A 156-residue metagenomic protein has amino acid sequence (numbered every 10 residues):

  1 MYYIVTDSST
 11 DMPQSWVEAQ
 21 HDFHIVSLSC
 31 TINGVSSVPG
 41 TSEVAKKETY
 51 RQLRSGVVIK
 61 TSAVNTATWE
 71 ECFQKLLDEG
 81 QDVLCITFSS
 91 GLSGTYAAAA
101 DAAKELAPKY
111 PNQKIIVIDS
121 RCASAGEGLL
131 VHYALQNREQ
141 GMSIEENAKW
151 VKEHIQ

Functional and structural regions predicted by a protein language model:
Y3-T68: N-terminal glycine-rich anion-binding loop in soluble enzyme alpha/beta folds
S9-T10, C30, F88, S120-C122: Short, ordered loop/turn segments at secondary-structure junctions
E71-V83: Glycine-rich phosphate/diphosphate-binding loops that line cofactor/substrate pockets in enzymes
D82-S90, I116-D119, Y133: Short glycine-rich or small-residue beta-strand-to-loop segments that form or flank ligand, phosphate, metal/Fe-S
T87-K109, L129-V131: Short Gly/Thr/Asp-enriched flexible loops that form oxyanion-binding sites at enzyme active sites
A103-S124, S143-N147: Short, acidic/small-residue loops that bind anionic groups at enzyme active sites
P111, G126-E139: Acidic/polar active-site rim loop that often engages polyanionic ligands
Q136-Q156: Internal, active-site/partner-interface "lid" segment
